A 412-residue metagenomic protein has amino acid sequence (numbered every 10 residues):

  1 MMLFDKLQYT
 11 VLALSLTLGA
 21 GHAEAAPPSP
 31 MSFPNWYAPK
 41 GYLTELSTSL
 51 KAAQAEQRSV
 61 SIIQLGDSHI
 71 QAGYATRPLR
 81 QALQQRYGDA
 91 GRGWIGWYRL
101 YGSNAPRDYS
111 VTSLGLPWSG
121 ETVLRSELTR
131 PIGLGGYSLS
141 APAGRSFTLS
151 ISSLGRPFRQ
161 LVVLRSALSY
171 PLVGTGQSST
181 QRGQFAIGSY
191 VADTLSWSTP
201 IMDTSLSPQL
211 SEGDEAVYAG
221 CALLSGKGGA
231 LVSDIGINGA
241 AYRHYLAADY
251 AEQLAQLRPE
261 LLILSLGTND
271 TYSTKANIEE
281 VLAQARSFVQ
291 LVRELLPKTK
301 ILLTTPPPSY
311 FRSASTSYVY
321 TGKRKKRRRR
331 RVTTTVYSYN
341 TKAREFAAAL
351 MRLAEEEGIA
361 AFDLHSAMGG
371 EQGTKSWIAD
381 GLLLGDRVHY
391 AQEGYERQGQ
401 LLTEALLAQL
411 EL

Functional and structural regions predicted by a protein language model:
M1-V11: Bacterial N-terminal signal peptides that target proteins for export
T10-G19: Bacterial N-terminal signal peptides
A23-A25: Boundary at the C-terminal end of the N-terminal hydrophobic targeting segment
P27-Q64, W118-L139: Membrane/wall-proximal cationic-aromatic binding patches
A38-A52, R243-A255, R286-S287, L291 (+2 more regions): Alpha-helical scaffolding within the catalytic cores of extracellular/periplasmic polymer-degrading hydrolases
L65-S68, I235-G239, L264-N269, T304-P308 (+1 more regions): Active-site-proximal beta-strand/loop segments in catalytic clefts of secreted hydrolases
Q71-Q177, Q184-A283, H389: Conserved SGNH/GDSL esterase-like catalytic core that processes O-acyl groups on lipids and polysaccharides
N238, A247, E252, S309-L412: Catalytic His-Asp segment of secreted/periplasmic serine-dependent ester chemistry enzymes
